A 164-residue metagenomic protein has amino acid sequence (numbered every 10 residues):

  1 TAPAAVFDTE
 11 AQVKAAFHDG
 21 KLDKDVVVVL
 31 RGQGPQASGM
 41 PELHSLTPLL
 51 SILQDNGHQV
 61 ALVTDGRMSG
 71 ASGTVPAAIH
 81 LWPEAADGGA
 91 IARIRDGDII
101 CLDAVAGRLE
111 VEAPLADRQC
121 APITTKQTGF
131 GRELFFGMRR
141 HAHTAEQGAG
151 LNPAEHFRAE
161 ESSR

Functional and structural regions predicted by a protein language model:
T1-R164: Feature captures the catalytic cores and cofactor-binding loops of soluble hydro-lyases/lyases that act on carboxylate
